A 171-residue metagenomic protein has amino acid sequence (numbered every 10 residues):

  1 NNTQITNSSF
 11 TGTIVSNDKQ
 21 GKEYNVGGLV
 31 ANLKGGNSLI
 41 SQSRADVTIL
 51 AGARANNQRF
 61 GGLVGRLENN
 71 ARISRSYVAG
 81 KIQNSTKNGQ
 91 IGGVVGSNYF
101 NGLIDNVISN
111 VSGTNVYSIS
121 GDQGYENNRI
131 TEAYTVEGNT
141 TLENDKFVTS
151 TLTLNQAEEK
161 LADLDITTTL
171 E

Functional and structural regions predicted by a protein language model:
N1-E171: Predominantly extracellular beta-rich ligand-binding scaffolds that present long acidic/polar faces for carbohydrate
